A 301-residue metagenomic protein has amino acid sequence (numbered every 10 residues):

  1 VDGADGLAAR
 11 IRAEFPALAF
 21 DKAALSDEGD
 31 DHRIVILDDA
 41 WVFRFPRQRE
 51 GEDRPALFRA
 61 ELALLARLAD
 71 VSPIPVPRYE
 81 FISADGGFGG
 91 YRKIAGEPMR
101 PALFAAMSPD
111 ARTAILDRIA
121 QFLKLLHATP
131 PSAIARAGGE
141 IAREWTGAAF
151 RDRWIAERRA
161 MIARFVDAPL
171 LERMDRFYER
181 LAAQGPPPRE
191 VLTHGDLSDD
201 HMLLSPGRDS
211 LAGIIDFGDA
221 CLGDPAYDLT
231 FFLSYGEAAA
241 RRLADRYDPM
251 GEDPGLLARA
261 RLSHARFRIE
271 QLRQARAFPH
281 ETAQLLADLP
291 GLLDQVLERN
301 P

Functional and structural regions predicted by a protein language model:
D2-F20, A95, A106-D117, L125-G195 (+5 more regions): An alpha-helical support segment within catalytic cores of ATP-dependent transferases
A4-D5, L62, R241: Short, surface-exposed alpha-helical segments at coil->helix boundaries
A9, A66, D245: Active-site phosphate/pyrophosphate- and oxyanion-stabilizing loops and adjacent acidic/basic residues in soluble
D21-W145, P169, P187: ATP-binding pocket architecture of kinase catalytic cores
D30-L37, F43, R176-Y227: Active-site acidic catalytic loop and adjacent metal/ATP-binding pocket of ATP-dependent phosphoryl transfer enzymes
P46, A69, L103, I215 (+3 more regions): Short, flexible helix/strand-to-coil boundary loops that buttress conserved ligand/catalytic motifs in alpha/beta
Q48-G51, E144-I155, A226-L233, L257: Nucleotide-sugar-dependent glycosyltransferase catalytic core
D219-P301: Helix-rich C-terminal or lid/interface subdomains of diverse kinases
